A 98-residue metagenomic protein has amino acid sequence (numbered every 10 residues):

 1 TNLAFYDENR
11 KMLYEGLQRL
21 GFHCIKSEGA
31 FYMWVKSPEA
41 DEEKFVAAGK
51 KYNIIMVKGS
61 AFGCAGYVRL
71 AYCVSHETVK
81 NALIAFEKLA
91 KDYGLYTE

Functional and structural regions predicted by a protein language model:
T1-E98: PLP-dependent class I/II
